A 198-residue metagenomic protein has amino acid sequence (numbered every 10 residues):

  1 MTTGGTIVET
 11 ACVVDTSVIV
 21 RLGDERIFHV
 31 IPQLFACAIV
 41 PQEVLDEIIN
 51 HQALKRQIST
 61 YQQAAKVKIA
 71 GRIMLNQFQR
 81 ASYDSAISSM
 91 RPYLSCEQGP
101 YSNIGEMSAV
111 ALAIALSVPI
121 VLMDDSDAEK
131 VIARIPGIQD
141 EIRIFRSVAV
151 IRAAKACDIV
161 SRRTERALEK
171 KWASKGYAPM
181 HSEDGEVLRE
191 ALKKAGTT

Functional and structural regions predicted by a protein language model:
T2-L116, S126-T198: Active-site-proximal, substrate-binding regions of enzyme catalytic domains and RNA-binding/basic surfaces
P119: Short acidic/polar active-site loop segments enriched in Thr and Asp
L122-M123: Short beta-strand scaffold positions
